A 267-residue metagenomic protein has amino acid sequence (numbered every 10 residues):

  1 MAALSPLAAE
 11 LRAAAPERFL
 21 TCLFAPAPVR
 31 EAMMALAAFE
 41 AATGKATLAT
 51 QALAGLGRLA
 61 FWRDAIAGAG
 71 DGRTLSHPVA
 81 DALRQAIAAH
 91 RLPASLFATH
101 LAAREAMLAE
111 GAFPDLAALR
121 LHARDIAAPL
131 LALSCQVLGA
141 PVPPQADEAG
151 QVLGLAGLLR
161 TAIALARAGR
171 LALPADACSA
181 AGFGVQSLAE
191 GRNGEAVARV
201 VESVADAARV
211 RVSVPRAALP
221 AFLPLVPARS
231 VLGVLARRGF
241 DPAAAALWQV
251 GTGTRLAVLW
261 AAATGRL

Functional and structural regions predicted by a protein language model:
M1-R84, F97-R104, A123-A132, V142-L159 (+1 more regions): Catalytic cores of Mg2+-dependent Asp-rich isoprenoid enzymes
E105-L116: Acidic/His metal-coordination segments adjacent to aromatic residues that form catalytic metal sites in metalloenzymes
L119: Solvent-exposed loop and edge beta-strand segments that line ligand/cofactor-binding and catalytic clefts
